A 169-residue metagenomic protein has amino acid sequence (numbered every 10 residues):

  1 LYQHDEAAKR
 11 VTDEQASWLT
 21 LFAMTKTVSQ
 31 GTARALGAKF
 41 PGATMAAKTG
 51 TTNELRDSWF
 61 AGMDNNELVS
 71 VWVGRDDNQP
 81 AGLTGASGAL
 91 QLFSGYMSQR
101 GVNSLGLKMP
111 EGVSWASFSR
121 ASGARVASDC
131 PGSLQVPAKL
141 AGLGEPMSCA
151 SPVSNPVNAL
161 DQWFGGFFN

Functional and structural regions predicted by a protein language model:
L1-K139, E145-P146: A penicillin-recognizing enzyme superfamily signal
K108-G112, P152, N169: Amphipathic repeat-derived elements
V136-A138, S154-V157: Secreted/processed peptides and extracellular or luminal domains of membrane proteins
P156-N169: Short, low-complexity, Pro/Ser/Thr/Gly-rich segments in the mature regions of secreted, periplasmic
